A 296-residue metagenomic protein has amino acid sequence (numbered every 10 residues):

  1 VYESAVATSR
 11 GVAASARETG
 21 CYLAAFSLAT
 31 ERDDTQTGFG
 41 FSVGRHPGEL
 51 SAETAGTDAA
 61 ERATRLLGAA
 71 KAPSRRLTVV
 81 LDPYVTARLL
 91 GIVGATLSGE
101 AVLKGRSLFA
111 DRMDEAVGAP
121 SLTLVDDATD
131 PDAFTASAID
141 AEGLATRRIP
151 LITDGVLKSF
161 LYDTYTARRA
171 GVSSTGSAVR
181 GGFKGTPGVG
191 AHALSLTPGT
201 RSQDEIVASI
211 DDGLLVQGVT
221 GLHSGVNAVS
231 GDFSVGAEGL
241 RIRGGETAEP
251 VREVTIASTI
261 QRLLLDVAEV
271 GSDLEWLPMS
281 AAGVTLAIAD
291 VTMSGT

Functional and structural regions predicted by a protein language model:
V1-T19: Hydrophobic alpha-helical hairpins/lids featuring a short glycine-rich hinge
Y2-V6, D33-T35, A87-L89, P131-F134: Short, well-ordered, mixed-charge alpha-helical segments that flank or form enzyme active sites
V6-T8, G38, G91-I92, A136 (+1 more regions): A short secondary-structure junction signal
A13, R17, P47-A55, A69-K71 (+8 more regions): Catalytic cores of large soluble enzymes that bind and process phosphate-bearing ligands
E18-V93, L97, K158-S159, G271: Internal alpha/beta scaffold segment
Y22-L23, F41-E49, L97-K104, T166-G182: Extended active-site and interfacial segments that coordinate phosphate-rich ligands in large catalytic machineries
S98-A119: Amphipathic alpha-helical
R112-T296: Dual-mode signal for accessory low-complexity, basic/Gly-rich regions
